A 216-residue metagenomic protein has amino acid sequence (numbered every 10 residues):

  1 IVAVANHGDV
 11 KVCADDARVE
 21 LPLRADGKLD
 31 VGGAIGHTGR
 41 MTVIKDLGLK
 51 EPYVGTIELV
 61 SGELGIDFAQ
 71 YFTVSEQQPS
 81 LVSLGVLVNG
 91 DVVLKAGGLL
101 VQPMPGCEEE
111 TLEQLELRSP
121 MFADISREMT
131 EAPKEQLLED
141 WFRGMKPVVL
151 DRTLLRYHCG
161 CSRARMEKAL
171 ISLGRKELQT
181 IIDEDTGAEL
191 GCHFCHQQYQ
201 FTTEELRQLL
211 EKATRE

Functional and structural regions predicted by a protein language model:
I1-D151: Interaction interfaces in information-processing and related assembly proteins
L117-E216: Cys/His-clustered metal-coordination modules, chiefly Zn-binding fingers
